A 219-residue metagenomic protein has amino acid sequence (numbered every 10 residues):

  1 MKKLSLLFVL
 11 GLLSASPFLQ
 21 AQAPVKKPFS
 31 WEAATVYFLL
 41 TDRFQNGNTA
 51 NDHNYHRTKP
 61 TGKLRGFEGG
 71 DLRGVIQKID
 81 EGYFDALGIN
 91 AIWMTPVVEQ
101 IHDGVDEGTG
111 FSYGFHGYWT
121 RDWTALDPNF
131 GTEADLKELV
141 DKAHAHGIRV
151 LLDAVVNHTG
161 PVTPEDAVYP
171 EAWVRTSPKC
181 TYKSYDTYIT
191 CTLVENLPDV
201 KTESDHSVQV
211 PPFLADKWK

Functional and structural regions predicted by a protein language model:
M1-K2: N-terminal secretory signal peptides that target proteins for export/translocation
S5-S16: Bacterial N-terminal signal peptides
L19-A23: Boundary at the C-terminal end of the N-terminal hydrophobic targeting segment
P28-A34, D42-K219: Substrate-binding/active-site clefts of carbohydrate-active enzymes
